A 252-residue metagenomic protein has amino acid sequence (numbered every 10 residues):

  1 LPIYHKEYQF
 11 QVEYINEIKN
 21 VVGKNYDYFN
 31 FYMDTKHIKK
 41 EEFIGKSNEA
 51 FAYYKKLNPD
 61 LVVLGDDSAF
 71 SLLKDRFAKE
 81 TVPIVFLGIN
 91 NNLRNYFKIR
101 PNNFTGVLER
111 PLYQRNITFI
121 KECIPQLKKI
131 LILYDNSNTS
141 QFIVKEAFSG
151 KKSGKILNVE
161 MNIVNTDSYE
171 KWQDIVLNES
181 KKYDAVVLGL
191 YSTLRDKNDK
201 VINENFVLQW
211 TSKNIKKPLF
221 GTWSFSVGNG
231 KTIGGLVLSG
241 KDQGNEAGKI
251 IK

Functional and structural regions predicted by a protein language model:
L1-K252: Short hydrophobic alpha-helices and adjacent helix-cap/hinge residues
